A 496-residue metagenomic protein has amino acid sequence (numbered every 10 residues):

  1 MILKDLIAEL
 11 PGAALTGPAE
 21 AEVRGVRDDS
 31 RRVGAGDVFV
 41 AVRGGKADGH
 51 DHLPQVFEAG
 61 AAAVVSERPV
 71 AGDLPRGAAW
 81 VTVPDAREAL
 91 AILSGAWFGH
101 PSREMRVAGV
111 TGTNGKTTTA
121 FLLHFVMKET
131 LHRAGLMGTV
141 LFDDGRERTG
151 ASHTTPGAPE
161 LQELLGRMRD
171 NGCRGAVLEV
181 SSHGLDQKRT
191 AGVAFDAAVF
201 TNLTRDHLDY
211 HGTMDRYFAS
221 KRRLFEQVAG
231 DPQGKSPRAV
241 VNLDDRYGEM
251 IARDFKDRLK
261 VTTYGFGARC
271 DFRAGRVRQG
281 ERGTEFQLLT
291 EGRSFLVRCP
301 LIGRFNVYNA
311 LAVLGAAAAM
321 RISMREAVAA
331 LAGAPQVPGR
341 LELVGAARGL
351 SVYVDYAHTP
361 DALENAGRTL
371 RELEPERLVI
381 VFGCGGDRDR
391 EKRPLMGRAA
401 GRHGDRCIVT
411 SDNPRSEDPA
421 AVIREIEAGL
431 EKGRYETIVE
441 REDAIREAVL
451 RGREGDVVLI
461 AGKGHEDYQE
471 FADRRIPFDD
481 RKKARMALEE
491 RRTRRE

Functional and structural regions predicted by a protein language model:
M1-A14, R32-V38, G44, D48 (+4 more regions): ATP-dependent carboxylate-amine ligase
M1-I92, A96, K260, C270-G275 (+5 more regions): N-terminal leader/targeting and accessory segments in enzymes
R31, P54-Q55, F125, G166 (+6 more regions): Alpha-helical segments flanking ligand/cofactor-binding loops in enzyme cores
L53, F57-E58, R169, A191 (+1 more regions): Non-catalytic positions within long, well-ordered alpha-helices that form the structural scaffold/packing of enzyme
E58, A62-R68, R238-L243, V381-F382 (+1 more regions): Short internal beta-strands
V70-R76, A194-V352, P375, E427-E436 (+1 more regions): Acidic, Mg2+-coordinating active-site environments of NTP-dependent enzymes
A89-L243, E249-L259, L311, R492-R495: Phosphate-binding loop of NTP-binding sites
